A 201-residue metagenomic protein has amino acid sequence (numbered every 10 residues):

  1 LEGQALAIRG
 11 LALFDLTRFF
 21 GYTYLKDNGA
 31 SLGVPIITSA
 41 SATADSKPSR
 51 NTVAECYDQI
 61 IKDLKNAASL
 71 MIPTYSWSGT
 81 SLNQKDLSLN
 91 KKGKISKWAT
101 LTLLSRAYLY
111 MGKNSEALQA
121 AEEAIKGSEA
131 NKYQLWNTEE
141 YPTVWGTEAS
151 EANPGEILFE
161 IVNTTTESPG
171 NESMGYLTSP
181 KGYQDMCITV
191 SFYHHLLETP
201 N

Functional and structural regions predicted by a protein language model:
L1-A7, F14-N201: Structured, solvent-exposed acidic/aromatic patches
